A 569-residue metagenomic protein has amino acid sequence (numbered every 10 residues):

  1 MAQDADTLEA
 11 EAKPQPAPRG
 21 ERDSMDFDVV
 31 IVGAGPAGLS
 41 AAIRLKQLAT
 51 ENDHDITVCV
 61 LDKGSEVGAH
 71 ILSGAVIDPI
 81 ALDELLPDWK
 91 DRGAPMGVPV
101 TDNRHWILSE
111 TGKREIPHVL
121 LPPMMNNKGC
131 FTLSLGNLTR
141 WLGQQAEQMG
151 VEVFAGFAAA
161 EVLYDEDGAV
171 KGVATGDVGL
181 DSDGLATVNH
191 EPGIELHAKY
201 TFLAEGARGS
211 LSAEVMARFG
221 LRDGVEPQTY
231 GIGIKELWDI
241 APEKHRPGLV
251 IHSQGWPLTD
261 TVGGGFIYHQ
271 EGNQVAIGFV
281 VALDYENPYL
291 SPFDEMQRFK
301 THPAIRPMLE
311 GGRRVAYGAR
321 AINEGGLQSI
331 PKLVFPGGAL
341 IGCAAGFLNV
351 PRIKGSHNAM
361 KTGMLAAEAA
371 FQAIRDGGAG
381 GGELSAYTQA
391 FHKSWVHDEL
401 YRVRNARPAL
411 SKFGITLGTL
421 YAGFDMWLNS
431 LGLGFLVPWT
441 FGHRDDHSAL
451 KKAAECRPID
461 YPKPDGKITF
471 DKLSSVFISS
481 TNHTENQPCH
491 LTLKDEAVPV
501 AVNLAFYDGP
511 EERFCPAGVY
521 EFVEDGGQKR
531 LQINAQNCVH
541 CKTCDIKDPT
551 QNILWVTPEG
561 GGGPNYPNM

Functional and structural regions predicted by a protein language model:
M1-V30, R44-C59, N482, P499-A501 (+2 more regions): Extreme N-terminal leader/targeting segments of oxidoreductases
A34-G35, L135: Glycine-rich Rossmann-fold phosphate-binding loop(s) that bind the pyrophosphate of adenine dinucleotide cofactors
G38: N-terminal Rossmann-fold NAD(P) dinucleotide-binding loop
H54, G136, R140-W141, Q145-P307 (+3 more regions): Predominantly flavin-linked oxidoreductase catalytic cores and closely associated redox partners
D55-I56, K63-G112: N-terminal FAD cofactor-binding segment of flavoenzymes
A319-V350, S475-N486, P499-F514, E521: FAD-binding beta-loop-beta segment adjacent to the flavin cofactor pocket
G346-R352, M364, E368-G414, Q532-N534 (+1 more regions): Active-site-proximal substrate-binding core of FAD-dependent oxidoreductases
A505-A535, K542-N565: Iron-sulfur cluster-binding cysteine motifs and their immediate structural context in ferredoxin-like electron-transfer
